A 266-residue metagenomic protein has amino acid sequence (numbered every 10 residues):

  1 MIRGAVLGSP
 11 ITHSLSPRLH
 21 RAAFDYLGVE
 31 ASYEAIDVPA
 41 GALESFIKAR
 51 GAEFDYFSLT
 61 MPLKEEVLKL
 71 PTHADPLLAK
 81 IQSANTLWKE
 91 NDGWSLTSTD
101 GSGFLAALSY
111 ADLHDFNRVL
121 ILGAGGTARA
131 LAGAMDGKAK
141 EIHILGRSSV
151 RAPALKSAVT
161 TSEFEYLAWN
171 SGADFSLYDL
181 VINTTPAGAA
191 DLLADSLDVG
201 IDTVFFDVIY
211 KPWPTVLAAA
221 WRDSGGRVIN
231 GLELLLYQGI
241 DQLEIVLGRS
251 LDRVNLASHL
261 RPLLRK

Functional and structural regions predicted by a protein language model:
M1, D115-R118, I201-D202: Phosphate-coordination loops involved in phosphoryl transfer and adenosine-cofactor binding
I2-A111, P212, A220: Phosphate/diphosphate ligand-binding glycine-rich loop within oxidoreductases
G8, S98, L108, D112 (+2 more regions): Glycine-rich adenosine-cofactor-binding loop
V38, R147-S148, W213, G231: Short beta->alpha hinge that forms the Motif I/post-I loop of the SAM-binding pocket
G137-E141, D223-G226: Conserved S-adenosyl-L-methionine
A139-V159: NAD(P)-binding Rossmann-fold cofactor-contacting core
T160-V228: Rossmann-like adenosine-cofactor binding region
F206-R253, H259: Rossmann-fold NAD(P)-binding glycine/threonine-rich loop
